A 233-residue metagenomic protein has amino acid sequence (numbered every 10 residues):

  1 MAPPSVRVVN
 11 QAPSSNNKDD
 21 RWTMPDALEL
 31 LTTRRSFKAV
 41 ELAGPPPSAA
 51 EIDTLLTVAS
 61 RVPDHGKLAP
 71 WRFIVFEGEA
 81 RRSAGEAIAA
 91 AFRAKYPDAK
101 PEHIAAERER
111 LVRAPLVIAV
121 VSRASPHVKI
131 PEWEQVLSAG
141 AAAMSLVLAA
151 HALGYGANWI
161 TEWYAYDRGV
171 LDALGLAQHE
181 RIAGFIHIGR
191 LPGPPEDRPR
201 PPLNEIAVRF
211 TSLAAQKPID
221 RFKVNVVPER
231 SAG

Functional and structural regions predicted by a protein language model:
A2-R113, I219-G233: N-terminal amphipathic, basic helical "cap/leader" segment at the start of enzyme domains
L30, V117-A119, A183-H187: Conserved hydrophobic/aromatic beta-strand scaffold that supports enzyme active sites
A59, I118, A124-A173: Small-aliphatic-rich amphipathic alpha-helix that forms the alpha element of a beta-alpha
G78, G85, G169-V170, L176-A177: Short Asp/Glu-rich motifs
G78-A80, R123-A124, R190-P192, T211-L213: Short loop segments at secondary-structure junctions
L174-P199: A glycine-rich helix N-cap at a beta->alpha junction
E196-S231: Phosphate/diphosphate-binding glycine-rich loops and adjacent basic-rich segments that engage nucleotide
